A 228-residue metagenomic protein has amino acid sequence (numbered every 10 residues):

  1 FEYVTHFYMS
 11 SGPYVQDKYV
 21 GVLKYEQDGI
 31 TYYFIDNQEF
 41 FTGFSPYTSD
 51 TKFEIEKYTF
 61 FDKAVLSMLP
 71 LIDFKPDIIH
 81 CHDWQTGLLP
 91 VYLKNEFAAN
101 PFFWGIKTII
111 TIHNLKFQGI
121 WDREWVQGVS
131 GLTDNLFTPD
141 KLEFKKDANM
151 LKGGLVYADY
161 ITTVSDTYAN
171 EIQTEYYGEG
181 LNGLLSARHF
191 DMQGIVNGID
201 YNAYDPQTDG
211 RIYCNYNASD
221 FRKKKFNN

Functional and structural regions predicted by a protein language model:
F1-N228: Catalytic cores of nucleotide-sugar-dependent glycosyltransferases that transfer UDP/GDP/TDP-activated
